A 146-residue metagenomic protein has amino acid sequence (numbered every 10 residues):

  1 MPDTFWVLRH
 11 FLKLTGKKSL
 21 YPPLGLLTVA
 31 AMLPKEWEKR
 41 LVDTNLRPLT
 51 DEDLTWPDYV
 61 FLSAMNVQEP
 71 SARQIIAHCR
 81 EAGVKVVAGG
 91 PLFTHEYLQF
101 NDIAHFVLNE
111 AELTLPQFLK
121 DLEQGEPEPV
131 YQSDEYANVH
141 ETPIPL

Functional and structural regions predicted by a protein language model:
M1-L146: Acidic, low-complexity intrinsically disordered segments
